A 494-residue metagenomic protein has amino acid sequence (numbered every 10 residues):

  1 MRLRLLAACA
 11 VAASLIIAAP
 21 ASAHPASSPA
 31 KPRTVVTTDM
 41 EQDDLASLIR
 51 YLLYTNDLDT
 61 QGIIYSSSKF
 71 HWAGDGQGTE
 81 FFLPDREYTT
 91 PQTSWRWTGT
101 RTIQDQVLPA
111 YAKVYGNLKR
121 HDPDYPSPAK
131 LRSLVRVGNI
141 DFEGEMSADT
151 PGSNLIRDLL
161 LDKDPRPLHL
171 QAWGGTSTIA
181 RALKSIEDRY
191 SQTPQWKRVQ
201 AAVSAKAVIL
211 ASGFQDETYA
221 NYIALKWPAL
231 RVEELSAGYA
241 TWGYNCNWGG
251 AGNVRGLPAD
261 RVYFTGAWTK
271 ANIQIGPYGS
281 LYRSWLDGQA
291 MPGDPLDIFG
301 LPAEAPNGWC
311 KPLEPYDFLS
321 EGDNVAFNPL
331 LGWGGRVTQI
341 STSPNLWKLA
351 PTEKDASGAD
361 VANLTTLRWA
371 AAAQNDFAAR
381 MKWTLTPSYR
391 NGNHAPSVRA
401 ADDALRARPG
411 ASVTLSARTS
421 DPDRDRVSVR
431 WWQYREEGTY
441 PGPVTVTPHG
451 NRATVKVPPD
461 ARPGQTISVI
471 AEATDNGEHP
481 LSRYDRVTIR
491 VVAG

Functional and structural regions predicted by a protein language model:
M1-A23: Secretory targeting and sorting signals
H24-V444, R452, P458-D460, G464-T466: N-terminal acidic, glycine/proline-rich low-complexity segments
T474-P480: Short, solvent-exposed loop/turn segments at the edges of extracellular beta-sandwich modules
P480-V487: Extracellular and select intracellular beta-sandwich modules with Ser/Thr-enriched, small-residue motifs on
R490-G494: Extracellular interdomain linker/stem segments of modular secreted and single-pass surface proteins
